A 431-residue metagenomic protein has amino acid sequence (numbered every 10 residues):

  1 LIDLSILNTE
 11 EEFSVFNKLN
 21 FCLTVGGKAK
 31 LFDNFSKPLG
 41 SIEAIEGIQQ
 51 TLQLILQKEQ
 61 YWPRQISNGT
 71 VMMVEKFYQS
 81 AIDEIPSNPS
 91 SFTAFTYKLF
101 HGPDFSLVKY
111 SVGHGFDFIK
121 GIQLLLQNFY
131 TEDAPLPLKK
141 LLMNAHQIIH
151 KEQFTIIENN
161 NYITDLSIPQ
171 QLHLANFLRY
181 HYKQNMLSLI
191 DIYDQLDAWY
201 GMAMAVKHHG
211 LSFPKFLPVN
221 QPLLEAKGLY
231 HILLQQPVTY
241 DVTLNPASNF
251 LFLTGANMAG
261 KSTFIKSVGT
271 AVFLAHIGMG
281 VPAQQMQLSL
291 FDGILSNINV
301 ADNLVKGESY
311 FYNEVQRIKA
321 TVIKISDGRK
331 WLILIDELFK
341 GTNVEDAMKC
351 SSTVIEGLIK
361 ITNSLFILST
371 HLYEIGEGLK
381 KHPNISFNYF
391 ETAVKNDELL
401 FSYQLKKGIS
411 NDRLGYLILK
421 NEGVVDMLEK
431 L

Functional and structural regions predicted by a protein language model:
L1-A259, T263-G293, Q316-R317: Alpha-helical coupling/stalk and coiled-coil linker elements that connect catalytic or binding modules and transmit
H209-L431: ATPase nucleotide-binding head domains, primarily ABC-like/P-loop NTPase cores
